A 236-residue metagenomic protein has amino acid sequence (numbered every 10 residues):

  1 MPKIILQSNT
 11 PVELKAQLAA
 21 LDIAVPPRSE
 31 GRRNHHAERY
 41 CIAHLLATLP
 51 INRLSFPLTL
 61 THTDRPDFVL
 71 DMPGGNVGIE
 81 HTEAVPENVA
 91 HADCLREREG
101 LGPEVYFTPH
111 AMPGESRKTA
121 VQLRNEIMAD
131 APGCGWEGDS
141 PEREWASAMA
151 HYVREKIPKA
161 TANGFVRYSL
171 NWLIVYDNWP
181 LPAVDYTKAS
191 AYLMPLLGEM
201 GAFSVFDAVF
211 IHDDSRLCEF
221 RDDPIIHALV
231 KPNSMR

Functional and structural regions predicted by a protein language model:
M1-T63, T82-R236: Metal-dependent nuclease catalytic core centered on acidic motifs
T63-R65, G74: Short connector loops at helix/strand junctions that flank enzyme active sites, especially segments positioning acidic
F68-L70, V77-E83: Conserved catalytic cores of phosphodiester-cleaving nucleases, focusing on short active-site segments
L70-M72, D177: Short beta-strand-to-loop capping motifs
M72-G74, D213-D214: Short acidic-glycine loop/turn motifs at beta-strand connectors
G75-V77, W172: Structural motif
